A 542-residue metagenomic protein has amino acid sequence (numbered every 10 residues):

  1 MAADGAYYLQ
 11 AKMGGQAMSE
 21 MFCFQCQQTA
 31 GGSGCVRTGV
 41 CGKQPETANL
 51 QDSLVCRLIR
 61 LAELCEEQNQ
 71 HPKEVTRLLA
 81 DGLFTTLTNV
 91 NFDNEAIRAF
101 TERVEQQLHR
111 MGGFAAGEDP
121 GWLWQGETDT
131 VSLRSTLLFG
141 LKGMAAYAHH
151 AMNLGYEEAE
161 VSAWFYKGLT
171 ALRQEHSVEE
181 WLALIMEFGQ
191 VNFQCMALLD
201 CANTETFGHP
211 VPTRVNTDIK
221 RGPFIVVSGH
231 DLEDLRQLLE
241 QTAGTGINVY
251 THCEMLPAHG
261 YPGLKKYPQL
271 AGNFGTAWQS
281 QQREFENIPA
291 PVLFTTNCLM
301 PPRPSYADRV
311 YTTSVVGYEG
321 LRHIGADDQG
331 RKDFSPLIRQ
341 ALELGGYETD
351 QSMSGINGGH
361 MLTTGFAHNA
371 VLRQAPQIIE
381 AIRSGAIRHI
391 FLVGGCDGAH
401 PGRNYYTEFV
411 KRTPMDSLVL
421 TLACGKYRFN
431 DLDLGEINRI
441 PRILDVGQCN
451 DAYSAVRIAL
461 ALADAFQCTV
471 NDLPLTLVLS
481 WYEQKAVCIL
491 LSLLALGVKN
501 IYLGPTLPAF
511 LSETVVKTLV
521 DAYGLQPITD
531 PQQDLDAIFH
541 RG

Functional and structural regions predicted by a protein language model:
A3-A17: Short, Lys/Arg-enriched N-terminal segments with co-localized hydrophobic residues within the first ~10-30 amino acids
A6-L9, M144, P212, E233: Intrinsically disordered, low-complexity, compositionally biased regions/tails
Q10-A11, R103, D350, N369: Generic signature of intrinsically disordered, low-complexity segments enriched in small/polar residues
S19-A30, C35-V36, K43-T47, Q51 (+2 more regions): Anaerobic metallocofactor- and corrinoid-dependent redox/one-carbon enzyme cores, especially those from methanogenesis
S19-H209, T213-G222, V226, G246 (+2 more regions): Long, compositionally biased, glycine/small-hydrophobic-enriched stretches that function as flexible linkers, tethers
